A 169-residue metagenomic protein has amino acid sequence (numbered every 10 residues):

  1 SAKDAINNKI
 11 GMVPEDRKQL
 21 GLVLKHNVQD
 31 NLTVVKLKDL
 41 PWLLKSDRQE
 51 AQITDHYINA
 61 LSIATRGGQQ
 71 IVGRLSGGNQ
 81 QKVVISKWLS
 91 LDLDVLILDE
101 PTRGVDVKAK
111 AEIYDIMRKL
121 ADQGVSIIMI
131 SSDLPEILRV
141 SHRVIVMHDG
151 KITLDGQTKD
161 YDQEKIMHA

Functional and structural regions predicted by a protein language model:
S1-A169: Glycine-rich phosphate-binding loops of nucleotide-dependent enzymes
